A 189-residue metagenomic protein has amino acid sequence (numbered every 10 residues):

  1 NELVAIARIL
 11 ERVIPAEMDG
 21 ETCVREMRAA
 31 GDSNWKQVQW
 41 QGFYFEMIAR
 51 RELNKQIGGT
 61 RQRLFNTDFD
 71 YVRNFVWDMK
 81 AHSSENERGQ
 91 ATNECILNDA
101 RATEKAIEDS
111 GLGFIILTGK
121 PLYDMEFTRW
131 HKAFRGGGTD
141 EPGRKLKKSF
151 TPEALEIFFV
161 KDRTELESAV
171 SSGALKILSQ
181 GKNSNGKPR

Functional and structural regions predicted by a protein language model:
N1-T67, V72, K80-R189: Nucleic-acid endonuclease domains
